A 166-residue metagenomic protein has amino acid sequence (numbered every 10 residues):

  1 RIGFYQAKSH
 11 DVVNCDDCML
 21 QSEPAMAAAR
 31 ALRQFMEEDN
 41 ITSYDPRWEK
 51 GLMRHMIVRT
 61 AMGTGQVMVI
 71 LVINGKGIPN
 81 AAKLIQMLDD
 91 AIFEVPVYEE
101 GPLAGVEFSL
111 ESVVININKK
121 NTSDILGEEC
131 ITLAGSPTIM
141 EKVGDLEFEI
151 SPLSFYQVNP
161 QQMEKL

Functional and structural regions predicted by a protein language model:
R1-L166: Accessory RNA-recognition modules of RNA-modification enzymes
